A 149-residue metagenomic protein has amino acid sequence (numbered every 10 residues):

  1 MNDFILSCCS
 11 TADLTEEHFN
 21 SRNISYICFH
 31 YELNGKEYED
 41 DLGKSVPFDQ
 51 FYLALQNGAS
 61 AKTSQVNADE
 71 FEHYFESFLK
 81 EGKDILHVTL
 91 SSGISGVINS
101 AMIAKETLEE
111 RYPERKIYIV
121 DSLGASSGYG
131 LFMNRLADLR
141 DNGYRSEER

Functional and structural regions predicted by a protein language model:
N2-D3, S21-I24, Y112-K116: A short helix-to-beta-strand connector/capping loop
I5-E70: N-terminal glycine-rich anion-binding loop in soluble enzyme alpha/beta folds
A54, G58, F78-E81, A104-R111 (+1 more regions): Change "in soluble alpha/beta enzymes" to "in soluble alpha/beta proteins
H73-I85: Glycine-rich phosphate/diphosphate-binding loops that line cofactor/substrate pockets in enzymes
D84-S92, Y118-D121, R135: Short glycine-rich or small-residue beta-strand-to-loop segments that form or flank ligand, phosphate, metal/Fe-S
T89-R111, L131-M133: Short Gly/Thr/Asp-enriched flexible loops that form oxyanion-binding sites at enzyme active sites
P113-E114, G128-D138: Acidic/polar active-site rim loop that often engages polyanionic ligands
E148-R149: Conserved small/polar residues in nucleotide/adenosyl-binding loops
